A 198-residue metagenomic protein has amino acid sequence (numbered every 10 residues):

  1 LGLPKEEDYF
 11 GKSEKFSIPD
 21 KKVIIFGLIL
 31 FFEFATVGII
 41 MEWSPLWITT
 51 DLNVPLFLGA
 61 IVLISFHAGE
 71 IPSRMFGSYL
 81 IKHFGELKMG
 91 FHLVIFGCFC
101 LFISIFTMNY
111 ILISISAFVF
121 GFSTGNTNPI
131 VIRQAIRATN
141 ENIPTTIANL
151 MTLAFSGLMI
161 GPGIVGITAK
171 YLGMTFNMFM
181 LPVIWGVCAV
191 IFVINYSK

Functional and structural regions predicted by a protein language model:
L1, M178-I194: Symmetry-related core transmembrane helices of the 12-TM Major Facilitator Superfamily/SLC fold
G2-F26: Juxtamembrane intracellular "pre-TM" segments in multi-pass secondary transporters
K21-I64, A68-P72: Extracytoplasmic gate region of multi-pass secondary transporters
S73-G85, A169-K170: Helix-to-loop junctions at the C-terminal end of transmembrane segments in multipass secondary transporters
K88-F102: Structural signature of the two symmetry-related core transmembrane helices
I111-V119: Paired small-residue
N126-T139: Intracellular juxtamembrane helix-capping segments at the cytosolic ends of symmetry-related transmembrane helices
N140-M174, L181: A late C-terminal transmembrane helix in Major Facilitator Superfamily
